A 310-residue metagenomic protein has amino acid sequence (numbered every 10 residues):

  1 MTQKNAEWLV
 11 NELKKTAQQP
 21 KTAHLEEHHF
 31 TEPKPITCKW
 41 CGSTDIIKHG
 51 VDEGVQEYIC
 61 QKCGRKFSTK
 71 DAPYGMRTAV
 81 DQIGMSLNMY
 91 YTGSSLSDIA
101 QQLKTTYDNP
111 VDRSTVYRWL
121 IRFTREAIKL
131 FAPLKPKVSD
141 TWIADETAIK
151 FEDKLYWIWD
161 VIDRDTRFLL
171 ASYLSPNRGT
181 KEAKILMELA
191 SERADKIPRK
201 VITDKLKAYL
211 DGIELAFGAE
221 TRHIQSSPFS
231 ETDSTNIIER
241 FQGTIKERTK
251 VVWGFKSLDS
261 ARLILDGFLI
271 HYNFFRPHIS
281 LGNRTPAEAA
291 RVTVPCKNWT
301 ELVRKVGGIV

Functional and structural regions predicted by a protein language model:
H24-P35, K48-G54: Short, flexible, mixed-charge glycine/proline-rich loop motifs that serve as phosphate/nucleic-acid-contacting
C38-C41, C60: Short cysteine-rich clusters marking metal-coordination/redox-active sites
I47-V51, K70-P73: Short Cys/His-rich "knuckle" micro-motifs
Q56-T141, E146-E152, T166: Short, positively charged, Gly/Tyr-enriched micro-motifs that form contact patches at catalytic or ligand/partner
M76-T78, S172-A194: Active-site beta-loop-alpha junctions of metal-dependent nucleic acid enzymes, especially the RNase H-like/DDE
I197-Y209, T285: Acidic/histidine-rich, metal-coordinating catalytic segments
S226-E247: RNase H-like two-metal-ion nuclease catalytic core shared by retroviral integrases and related mobile-element nucleases
V251-V310: C-terminal domain-tail junction helix/linker
